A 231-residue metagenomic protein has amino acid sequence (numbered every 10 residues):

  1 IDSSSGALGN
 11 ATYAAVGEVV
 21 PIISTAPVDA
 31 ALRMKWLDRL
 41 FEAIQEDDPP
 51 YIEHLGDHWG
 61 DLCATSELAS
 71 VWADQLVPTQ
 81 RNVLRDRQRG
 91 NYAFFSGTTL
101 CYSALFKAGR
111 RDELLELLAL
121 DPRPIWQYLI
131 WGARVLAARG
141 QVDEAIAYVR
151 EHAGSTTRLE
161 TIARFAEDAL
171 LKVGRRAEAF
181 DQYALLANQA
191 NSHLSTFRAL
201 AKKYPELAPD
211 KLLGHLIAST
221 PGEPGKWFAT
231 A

Functional and structural regions predicted by a protein language model:
I1-A231: Eukaryote-biased, non-catalytic alpha-solenoid scaffold regions
